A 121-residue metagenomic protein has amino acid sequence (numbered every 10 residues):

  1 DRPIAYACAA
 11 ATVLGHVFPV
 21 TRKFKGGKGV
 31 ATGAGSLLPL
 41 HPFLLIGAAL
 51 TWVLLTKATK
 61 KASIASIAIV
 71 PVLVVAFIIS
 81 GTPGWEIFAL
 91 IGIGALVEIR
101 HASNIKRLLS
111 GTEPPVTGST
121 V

Functional and structural regions predicted by a protein language model:
D1-A7, L38-L44, F77-A89: Helix-coil boundary and interhelical linker segments in multi-pass alpha-helical membrane proteins
D1-T21, W52-V53: Nucleotide and nucleotide-moiety/phosphate-recognizing core
P3-Y6, A10, I46, L50 (+3 more regions): General structural feature for long, well-ordered alpha-helical segments within catalytic domains of soluble enzymes
G15, G29-T59, P71-S80: Interfacial segments of multi-pass membrane proteins
V17-A31, L55-A68, R100-V121: Interhelical loop and helix-boundary elements at the membrane-water interface of polytopic inner-membrane proteins
L44-I46, A62-V70, G81-I93: Loop-to-transmembrane alpha-helix initiation sites
L73, G94-V97: Helical transmembrane-bundle signal
I79-F88, V97-S110: Glycine-rich phosphate/pyrophosphate-binding loop and the adjoining helix
